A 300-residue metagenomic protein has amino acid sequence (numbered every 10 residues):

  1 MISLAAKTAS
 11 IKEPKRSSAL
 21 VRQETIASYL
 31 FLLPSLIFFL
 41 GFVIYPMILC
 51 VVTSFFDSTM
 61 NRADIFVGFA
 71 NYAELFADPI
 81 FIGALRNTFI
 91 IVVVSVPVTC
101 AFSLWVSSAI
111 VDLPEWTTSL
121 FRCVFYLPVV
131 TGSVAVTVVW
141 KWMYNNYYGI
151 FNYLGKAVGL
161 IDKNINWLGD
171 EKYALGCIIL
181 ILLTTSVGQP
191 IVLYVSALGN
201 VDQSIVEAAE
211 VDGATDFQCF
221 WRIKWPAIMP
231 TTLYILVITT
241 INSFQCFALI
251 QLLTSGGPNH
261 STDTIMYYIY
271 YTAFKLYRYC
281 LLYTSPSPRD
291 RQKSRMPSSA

Functional and structural regions predicted by a protein language model:
M1-V21: Short, Lys/Arg-rich, polar N-terminal cytosolic tail immediately upstream of the first transmembrane signal-anchor
Q23-S285, R289-R291, R295, A300: A structural signal for multi-pass alpha-helical bundles of membrane permease subunits that mediate small-molecule
